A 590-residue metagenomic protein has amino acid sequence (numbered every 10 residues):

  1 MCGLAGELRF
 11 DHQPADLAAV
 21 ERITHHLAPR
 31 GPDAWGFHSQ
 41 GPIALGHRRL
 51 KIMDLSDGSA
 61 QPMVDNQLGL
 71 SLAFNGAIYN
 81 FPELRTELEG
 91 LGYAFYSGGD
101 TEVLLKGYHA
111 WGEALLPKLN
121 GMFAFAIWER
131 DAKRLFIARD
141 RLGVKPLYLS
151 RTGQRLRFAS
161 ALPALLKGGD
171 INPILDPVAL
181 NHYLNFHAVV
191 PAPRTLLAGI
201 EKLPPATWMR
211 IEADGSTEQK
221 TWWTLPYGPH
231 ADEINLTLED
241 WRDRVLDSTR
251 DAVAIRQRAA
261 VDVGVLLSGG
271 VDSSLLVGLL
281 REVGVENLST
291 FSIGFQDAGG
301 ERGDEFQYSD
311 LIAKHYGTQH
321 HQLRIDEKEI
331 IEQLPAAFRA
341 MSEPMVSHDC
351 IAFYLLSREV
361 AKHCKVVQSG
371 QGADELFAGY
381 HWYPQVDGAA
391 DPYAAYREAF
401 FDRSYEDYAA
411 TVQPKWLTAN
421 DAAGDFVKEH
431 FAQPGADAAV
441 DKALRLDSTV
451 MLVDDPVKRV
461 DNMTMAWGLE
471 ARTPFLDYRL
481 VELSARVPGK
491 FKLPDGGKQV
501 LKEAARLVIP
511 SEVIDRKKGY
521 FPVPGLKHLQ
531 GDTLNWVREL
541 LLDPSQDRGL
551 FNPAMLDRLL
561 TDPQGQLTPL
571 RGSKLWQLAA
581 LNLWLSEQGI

Functional and structural regions predicted by a protein language model:
M1-L4, E21, G41, A114 (+8 more regions): Adenosyl-5′-phosphate
M1-M341, F353, E503, L507 (+4 more regions): Cysteine-centered catalytic environments shared across enzyme families
L267, G370, L452: Conserved S/T- and glycine-rich ATP-binding loop of Class I adenylate-forming
G300, I325, P344-S347, Y396 (+1 more regions): Alpha-helix capping and helix-loop boundary segments enriched in small/acidic/polar residues
P335-R339, Y383-Q385, H528-Q530: Short low-complexity, flexible loop/linker segments enriched in glycine and/or proline with clustered acidic
C364-D374, A378-Y380: Short acidic/histidine-rich active-site segments
F377-F400: A mobile, often basic/glycine-rich helix-loop segment that functions as the active-site lid/recognition loop
